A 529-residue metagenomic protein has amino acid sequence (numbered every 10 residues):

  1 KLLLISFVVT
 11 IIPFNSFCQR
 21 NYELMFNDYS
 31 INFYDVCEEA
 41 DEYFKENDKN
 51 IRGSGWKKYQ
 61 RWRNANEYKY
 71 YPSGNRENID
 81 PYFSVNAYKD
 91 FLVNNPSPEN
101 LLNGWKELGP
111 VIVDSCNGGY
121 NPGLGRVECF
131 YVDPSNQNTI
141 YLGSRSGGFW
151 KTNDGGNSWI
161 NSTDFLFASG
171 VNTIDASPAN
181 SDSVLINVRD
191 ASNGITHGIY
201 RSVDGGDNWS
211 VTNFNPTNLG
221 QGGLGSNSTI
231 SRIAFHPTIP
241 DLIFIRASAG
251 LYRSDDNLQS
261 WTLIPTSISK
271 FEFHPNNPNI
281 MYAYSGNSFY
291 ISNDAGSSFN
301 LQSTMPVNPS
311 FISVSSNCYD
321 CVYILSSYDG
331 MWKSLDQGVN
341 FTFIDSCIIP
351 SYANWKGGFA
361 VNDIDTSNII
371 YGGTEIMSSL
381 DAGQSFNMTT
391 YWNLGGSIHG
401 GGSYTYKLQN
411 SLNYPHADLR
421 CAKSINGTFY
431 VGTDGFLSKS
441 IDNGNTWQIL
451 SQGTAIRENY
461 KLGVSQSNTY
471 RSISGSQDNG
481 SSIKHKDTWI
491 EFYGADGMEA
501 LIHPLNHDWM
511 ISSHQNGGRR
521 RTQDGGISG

Functional and structural regions predicted by a protein language model:
K1-E23: Bacterial Sec-dependent N-terminal signal peptides
N21-G529: Beta-propeller blade termini and top-face loops
